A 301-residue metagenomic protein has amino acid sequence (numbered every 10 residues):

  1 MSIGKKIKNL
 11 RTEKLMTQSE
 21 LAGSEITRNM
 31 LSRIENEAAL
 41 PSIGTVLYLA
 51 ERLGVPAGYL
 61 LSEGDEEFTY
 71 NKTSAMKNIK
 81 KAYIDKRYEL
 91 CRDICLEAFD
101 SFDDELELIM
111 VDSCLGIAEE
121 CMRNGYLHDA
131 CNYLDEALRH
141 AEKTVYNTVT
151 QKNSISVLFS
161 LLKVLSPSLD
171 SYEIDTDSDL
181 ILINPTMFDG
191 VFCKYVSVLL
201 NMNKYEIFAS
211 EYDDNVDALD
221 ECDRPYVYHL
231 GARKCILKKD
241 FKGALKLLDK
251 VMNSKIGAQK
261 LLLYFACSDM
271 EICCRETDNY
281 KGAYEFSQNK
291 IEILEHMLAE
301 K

Functional and structural regions predicted by a protein language model:
M1-E13: A short, Lys/Arg-rich alpha-helix, primarily the initiator
N9, S19-E20, Y48: Alpha-helical residues within helix-turn-helix
K14-R33: Short alpha-helical DNA-recognition segment
N36: Short, conserved catalytic or interaction motifs in soluble domains
G44-Y59: DNA major-groove recognition helix of helix-turn-helix/homeodomain DNA-binding modules
S62-R87, L298: Short, charged recognition helix plus adjacent turn of helix-turn-helix-like nucleic-acid-binding domains
I79, E89-K301: Extended amphipathic alpha-helical coiled-coil/heptad-repeat regions
